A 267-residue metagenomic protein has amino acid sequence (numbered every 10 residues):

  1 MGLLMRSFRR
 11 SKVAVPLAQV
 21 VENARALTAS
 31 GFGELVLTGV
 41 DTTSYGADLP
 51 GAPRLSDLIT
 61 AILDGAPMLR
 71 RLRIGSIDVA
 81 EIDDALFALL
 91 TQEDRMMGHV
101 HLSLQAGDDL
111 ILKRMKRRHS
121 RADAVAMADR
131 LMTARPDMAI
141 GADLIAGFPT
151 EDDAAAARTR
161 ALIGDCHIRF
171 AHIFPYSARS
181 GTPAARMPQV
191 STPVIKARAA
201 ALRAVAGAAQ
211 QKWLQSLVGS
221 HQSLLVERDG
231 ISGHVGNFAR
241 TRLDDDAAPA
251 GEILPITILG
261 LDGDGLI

Functional and structural regions predicted by a protein language model:
M1-A18: Canonical Radical SAM [4Fe-4S] cluster-binding loop centered on the CxxxCxxC motif and its immediate flanking residues
V20, L37, I74, L102 (+6 more regions): Conserved, mostly hydrophobic/aromatic
A29-D153: Conserved SAM/AdoMet-binding glycine-rich loop
G46-D64, M68, M115, A178-A208: Radical SAM enzyme [4Fe-4S]-AdoMet core and its adjacent flexible, acidic and glycine-rich loops/tails across
A134, D153-A154, R158-L202: C-terminal, non-catalytic macromolecule-binding modules
A178, A185-I267: Terminal RNA-binding accessory module
